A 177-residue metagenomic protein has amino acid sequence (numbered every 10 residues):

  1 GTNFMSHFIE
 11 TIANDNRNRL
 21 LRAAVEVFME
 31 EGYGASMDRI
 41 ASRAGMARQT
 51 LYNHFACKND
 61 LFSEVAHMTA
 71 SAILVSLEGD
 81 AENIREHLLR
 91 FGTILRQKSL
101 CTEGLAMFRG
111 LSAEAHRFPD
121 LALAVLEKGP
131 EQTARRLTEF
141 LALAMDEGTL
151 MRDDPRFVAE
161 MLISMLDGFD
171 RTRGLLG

Functional and structural regions predicted by a protein language model:
G1-M46, C57-D60: Basic, helix-initiating cap at the start of DNA-binding domains
F8, M145-G177: Hydrophobic/aromatic-rich alpha-helical bundle segments in the mid-to-C-terminal region
R17-N18, M37, N59, A81 (+5 more regions): Short, structured helix-loop boundary elements
Y33-G34, L121, L150: Conserved hydrophobic residue
Q49-A56, E64: Base-recognition residues in the alpha-helical recognition helix of bacterial helix-turn-helix
C57, R117-P119: Short loop-to-helix capping motifs
S63-S99, E103, M107, L137 (+1 more regions): Amphipathic alpha-helical linker/stalk segments
E86, L105-A106, G110, D120-E147 (+1 more regions): Amphipathic alpha-helical packing segments from all-alpha helical-bundle domains
